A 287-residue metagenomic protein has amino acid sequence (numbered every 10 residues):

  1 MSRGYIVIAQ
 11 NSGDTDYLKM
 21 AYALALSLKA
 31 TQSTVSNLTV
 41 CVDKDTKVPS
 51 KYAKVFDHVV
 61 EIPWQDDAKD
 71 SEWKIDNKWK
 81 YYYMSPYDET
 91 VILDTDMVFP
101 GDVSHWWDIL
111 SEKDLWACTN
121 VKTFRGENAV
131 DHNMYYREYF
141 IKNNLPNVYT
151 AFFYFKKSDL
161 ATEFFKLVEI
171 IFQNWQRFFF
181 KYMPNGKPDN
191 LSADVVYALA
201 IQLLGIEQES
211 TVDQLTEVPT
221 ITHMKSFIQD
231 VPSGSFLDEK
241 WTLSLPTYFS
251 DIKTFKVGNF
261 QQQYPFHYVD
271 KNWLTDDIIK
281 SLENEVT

Functional and structural regions predicted by a protein language model:
M1-V7, V40, K54-V55, F140-F152 (+1 more regions): A glycosyltransferase accessory/donor-loop signature
M1-Y22: N-proximal low-complexity "stem/linker" segments adjacent to membrane-targeting elements
S27-V35: Short, acidic, metal-binding catalytic loop of nucleotide-sugar glycosyltransferases
V42-V48, F99-D102: Short, polar loop motifs at secondary-structure junctions
T46-S85: Active-site-proximal specificity loops/subdomain of glycosyltransferases
E61, K74-E127: GT-A fold catalytic core of metal-dependent nucleotide-sugar glycosyltransferases, centered on the diacidic
Y81, F152-Y154: Conserved hydrophobic/aromatic beta-strand scaffold that supports enzyme active sites
A117-F140, T275, E283-E285: A short, conserved beta-to-alpha structural element at the edge of catalytic cores that scaffolds binding
